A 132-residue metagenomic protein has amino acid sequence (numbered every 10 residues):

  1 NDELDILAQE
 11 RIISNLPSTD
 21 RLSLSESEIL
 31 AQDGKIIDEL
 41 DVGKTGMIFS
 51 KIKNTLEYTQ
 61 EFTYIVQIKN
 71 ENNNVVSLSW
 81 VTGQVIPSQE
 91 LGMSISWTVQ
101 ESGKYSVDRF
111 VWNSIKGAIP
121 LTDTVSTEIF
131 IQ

Functional and structural regions predicted by a protein language model:
L4-P17, I119-Q132: Short beta-strand elements
L16-V42: Short, compositionally biased P/S/T/A/G/V-rich stretches that sit at domain boundaries
K44-I48: Structural beta-strand segments of beta-rich domains
I52-L56: Asparagine-centered strand-capping/turn motif at beta-strand->loop junctions
F62-T63, K69-T82: Short beta-strand and strand-turn-strand segments in soluble, beta-rich domains
G83-L91: Short proline/glycine- and polar residue-rich coil/turn motifs
S94-E101: Short, hydrophobic beta-strand segments
